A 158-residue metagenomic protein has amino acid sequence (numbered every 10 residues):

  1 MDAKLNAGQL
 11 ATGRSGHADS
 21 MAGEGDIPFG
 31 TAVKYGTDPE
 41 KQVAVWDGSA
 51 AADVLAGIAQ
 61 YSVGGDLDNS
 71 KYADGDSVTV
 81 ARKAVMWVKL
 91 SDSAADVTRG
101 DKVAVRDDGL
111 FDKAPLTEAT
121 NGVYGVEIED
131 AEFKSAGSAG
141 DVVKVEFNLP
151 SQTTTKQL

Functional and structural regions predicted by a protein language model:
M1-L158: Surface-exposed, low-hydrophobicity beta-strand/loop segments enriched in small/polar/acidic residues
